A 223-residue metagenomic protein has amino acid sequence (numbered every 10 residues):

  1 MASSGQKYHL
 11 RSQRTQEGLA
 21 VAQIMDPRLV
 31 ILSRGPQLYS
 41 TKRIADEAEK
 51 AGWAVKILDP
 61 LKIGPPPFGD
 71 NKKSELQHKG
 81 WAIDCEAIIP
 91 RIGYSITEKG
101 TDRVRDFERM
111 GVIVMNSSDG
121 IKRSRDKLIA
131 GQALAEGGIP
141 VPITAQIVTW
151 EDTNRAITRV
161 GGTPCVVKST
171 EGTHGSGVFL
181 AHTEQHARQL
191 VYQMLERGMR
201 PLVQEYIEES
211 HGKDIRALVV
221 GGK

Functional and structural regions predicted by a protein language model:
Q6-M115, I129: ATP-binding N-terminal substructure of ATP-dependent carboxylate-amine bond-forming enzymes
I24, G80-A82, T158-V160, T170-T173 (+2 more regions): Solvent-exposed alpha-helices and their adjacent loops that cap or buttress functional pockets in soluble metabolic
L29, V55, V141-P142, P201: Hydrophobic anchor at the start of a short beta-strand that flanks the dinucleotide cofactor-binding loop
L38, S95-I96, K122, T173 (+1 more regions): Glycine-rich nucleotide phosphate-binding loop and flanking beta-alpha elements of Rossmann-like dinucleotide-binding
K56-L58, V104-S176: A conserved helix-loop-beta module that forms one wall/lid of the active-site cleft in ATP-utilizing catalytic domains
K73-Q77, G131-A135, V160-G162, T183-H186 (+1 more regions): Short, hinge-like loop/turn segments at secondary-structure boundaries
F179-K223: Phosphate-binding site of ATP-dependent enzymes
